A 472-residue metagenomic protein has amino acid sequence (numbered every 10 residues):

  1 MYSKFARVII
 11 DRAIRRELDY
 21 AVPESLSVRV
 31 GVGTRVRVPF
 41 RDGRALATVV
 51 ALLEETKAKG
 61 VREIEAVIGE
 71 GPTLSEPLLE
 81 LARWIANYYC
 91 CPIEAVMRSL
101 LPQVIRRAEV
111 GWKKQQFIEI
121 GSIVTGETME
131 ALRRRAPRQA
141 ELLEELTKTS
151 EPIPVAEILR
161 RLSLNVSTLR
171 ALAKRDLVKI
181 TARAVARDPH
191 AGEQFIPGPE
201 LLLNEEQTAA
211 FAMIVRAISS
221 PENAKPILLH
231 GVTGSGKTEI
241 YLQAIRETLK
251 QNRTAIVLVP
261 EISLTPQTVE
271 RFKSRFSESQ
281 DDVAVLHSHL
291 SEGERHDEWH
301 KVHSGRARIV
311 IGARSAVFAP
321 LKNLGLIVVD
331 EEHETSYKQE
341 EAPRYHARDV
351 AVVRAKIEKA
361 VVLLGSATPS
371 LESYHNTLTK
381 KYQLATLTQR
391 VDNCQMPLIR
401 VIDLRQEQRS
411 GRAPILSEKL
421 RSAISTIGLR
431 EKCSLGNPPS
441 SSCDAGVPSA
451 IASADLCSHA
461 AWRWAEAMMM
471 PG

Functional and structural regions predicted by a protein language model:
M1-S366, S373, L378-C394, G428 (+1 more regions): Accessory, non-ATPase domains that flank or precede helicase/AAA+ motor cores in DNA-metabolism machines
T208, N223, M396, E407-Q408 (+2 more regions): Intrinsic disorder/low-complexity segments enriched in polar/small residues
V353-L364, S370-S440, D444-V447: Conserved interdomain linker/interface between the two RecA-like ATPase lobes of SF2 helicase motors
K432-G472: Conserved helicase/translocase motor-coupling segment
